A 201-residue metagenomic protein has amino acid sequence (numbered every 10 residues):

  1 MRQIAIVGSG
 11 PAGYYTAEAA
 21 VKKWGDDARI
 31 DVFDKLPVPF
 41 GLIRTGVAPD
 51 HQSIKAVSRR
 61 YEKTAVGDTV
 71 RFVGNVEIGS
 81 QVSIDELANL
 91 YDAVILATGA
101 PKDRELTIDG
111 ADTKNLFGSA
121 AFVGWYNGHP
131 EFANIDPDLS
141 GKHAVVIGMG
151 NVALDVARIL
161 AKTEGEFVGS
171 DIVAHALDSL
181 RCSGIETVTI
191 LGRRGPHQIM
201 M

Functional and structural regions predicted by a protein language model:
R2-I78, R158-M201: Beta1-alpha1 glycine-rich phosphate/pyrophosphate-binding loop at the start of Rossmann-like nucleotide-binding domains
V7, R60-L116: Feature captures the FAD/FMN-dependent oxidoreductase FAD-binding
G8-G10, G99, G148-N151: A short acidic Gly-Thr/Ser loop motif
A12, G79, A100, D136-D138: Short, glycine/acidic-rich beta->alpha junctions
G13, P101-R104, A153, H197: Glycine-rich nucleotide phosphate-binding loop and flanking beta-alpha elements of Rossmann-like dinucleotide-binding
K35, G99-A100, A121: Short, ordered loop/turn segments at secondary-structure junctions
D92, K142, E186: Conserved acidic residues
D103-C182: Glycine-rich dinucleotide-binding loop and its adjacent helix/turn
